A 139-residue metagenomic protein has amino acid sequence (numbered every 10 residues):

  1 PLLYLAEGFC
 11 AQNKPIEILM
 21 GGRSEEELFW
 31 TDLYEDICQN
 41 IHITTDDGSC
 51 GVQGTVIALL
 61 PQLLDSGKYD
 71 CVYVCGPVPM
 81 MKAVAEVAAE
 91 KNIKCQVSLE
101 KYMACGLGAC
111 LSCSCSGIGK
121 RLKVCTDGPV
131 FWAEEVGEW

Functional and structural regions predicted by a protein language model:
P1-V97: FNR/FR-type flavoprotein reductase catalytic core
E25-E27, S49-C50, Y102-G106, F131: Short gly/pro/ser/thr-enriched loop/turn and capping motifs at secondary-structure boundaries
L28-W30, K68, L107, L122-C125 (+1 more regions): Short linear functional motifs in flexible/disordered or boundary regions
E35, S114, V136-W139: Alpha-helix boundary/capping detector
V78-P79, E100-P129: Local cysteine-cluster metal-coordination motifs and their immediate loop/turn environment, predominantly Fe-S cluster
D127-W139: Short microdomains enriched in Cys/His and/or Lys/Arg
